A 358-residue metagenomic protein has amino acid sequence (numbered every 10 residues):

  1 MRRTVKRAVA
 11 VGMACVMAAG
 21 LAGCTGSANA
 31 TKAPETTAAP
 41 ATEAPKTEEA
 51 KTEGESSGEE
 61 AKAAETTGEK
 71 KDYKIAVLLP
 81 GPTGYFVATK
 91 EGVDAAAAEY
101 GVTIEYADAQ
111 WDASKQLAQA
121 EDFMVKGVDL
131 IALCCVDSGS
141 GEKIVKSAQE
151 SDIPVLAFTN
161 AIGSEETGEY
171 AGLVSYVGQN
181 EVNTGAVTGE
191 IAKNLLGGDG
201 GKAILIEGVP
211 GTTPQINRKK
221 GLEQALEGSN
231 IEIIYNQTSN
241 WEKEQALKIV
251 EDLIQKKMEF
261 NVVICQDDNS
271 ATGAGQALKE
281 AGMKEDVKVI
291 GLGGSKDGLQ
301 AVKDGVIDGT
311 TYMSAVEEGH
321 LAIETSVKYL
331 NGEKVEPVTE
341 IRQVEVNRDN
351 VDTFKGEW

Functional and structural regions predicted by a protein language model:
R2-V5, M17, C24-W358: A residue-level marker of the well-folded mature domains of exported/periplasmic proteins
T4-G12: Alpha-helical transmembrane segments
G12-G20: Bacterial N-terminal signal peptides
